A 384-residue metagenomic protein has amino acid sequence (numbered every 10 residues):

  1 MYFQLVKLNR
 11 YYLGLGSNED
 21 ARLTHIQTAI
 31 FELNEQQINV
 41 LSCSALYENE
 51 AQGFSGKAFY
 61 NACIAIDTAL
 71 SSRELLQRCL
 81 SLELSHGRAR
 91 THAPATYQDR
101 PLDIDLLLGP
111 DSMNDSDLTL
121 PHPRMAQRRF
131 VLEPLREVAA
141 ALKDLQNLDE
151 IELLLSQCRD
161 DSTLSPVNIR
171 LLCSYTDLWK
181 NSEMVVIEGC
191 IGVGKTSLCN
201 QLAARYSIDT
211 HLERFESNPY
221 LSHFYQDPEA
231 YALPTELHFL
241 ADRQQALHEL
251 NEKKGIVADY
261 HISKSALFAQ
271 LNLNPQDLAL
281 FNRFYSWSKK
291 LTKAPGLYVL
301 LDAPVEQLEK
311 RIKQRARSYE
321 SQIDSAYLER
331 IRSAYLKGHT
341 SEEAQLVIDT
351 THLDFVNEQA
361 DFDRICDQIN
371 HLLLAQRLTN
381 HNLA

Functional and structural regions predicted by a protein language model:
H25-S72: Short, surface-exposed acidic-centric catalytic microdomains
G53-A58, L76, S81-K180: Flexible, gly/pro- and Lys/Arg-enriched active-site loops
R170-S182, K310-A384: NTP-dependent small-molecule kinase module
K195: Conserved lysine of the Walker
L198, L202: Hydrophobic positions on the alpha1 helix immediately C-terminal to the Walker A/P-loop
A204-Q245, S265: Conserved substrate/cofactor phosphate-moiety recognition/catalytic segment in nucleotide-dependent phosphotransferases
Y231-K293: Glycine-rich phosphate-binding loop used to anchor ATP phosphates in small-molecule kinases, encompassing both
A266-L336: A glycine- and Lys/Arg-enriched "phosphate-lid" helix/loop adjacent to the NTP-binding pocket of small-molecule kinases
